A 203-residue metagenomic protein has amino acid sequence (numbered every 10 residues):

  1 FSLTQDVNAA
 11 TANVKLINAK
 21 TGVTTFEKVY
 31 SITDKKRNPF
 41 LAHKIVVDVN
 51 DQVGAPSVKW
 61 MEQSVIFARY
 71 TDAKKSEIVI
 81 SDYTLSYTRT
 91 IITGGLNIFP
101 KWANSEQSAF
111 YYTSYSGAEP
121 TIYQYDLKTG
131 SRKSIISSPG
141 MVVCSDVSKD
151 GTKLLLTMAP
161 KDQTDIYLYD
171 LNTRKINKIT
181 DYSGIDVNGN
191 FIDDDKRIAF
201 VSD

Functional and structural regions predicted by a protein language model:
F1-I45: Amphipathic beta-strand/beta-sheet edge segments enriched in Tyr/Trp
I17, A68, S81, I122-Y125 (+1 more regions): Hydrophobic/aromatic beta-strand positions that recur at structurally equivalent sites within the blades
N38-E77, Y87: Pro/Ala/Gly-rich low-complexity, hydrophilic intrinsically disordered segments
P56, W60-M61, N104-E106, K149-D150 (+1 more regions): Residue-level detector of Asp-centered blade-edge/turn motifs that repeat once per structural unit in beta-propeller
V65, S108-Y111, L154-L155, I198-A199: Hydrophobic beta-strand positions that form the internal "hydrophobic ladder" of WD40/Gbeta-like beta-propeller blades
Y70-E77, T113-I122, S137-G140, T157-Y167 (+3 more regions): A flexible loop/linker signature enriched in serine peptidases of the S9 family
D82-I98, D126-V143, Y169-V187: Multi-bladed beta-propeller domains
K101-A103, D146, N190: Conserved beta-strand position repeated across blades of beta-propeller domains
